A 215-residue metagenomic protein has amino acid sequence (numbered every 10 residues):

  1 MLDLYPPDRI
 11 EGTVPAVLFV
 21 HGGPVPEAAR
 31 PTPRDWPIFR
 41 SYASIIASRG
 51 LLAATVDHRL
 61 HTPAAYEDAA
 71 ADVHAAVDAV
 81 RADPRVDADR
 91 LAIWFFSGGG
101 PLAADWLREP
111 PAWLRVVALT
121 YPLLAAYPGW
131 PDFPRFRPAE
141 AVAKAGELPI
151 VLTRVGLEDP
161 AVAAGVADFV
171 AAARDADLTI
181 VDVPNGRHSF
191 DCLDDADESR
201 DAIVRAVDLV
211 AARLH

Functional and structural regions predicted by a protein language model:
M1-G12: N-terminal cap/lid segment of alpha/beta-hydrolase-fold proteins
T13-V25: Short beta-strand element of the alpha/beta-hydrolase
F19-H21, T120, V183: Alpha/beta-hydrolase
G23, L52, D57-H61, L123 (+1 more regions): Short beta-to-alpha linker loops that shape the active-site pocket of alpha/beta-hydrolase fold enzymes
P31-A54: Short amphipathic alpha-helix adjacent to the substrate-entry channel of hydrolases
H74-P138: Primarily recognizes the serine-hydrolase "nucleophile elbow" in alpha/beta-hydrolase and SGNH/GDSL folds
V116, Y121-D175: The feature captures the conserved acid-bearing segment of alpha/beta-hydrolase catalytic domains
A167, R174-H215: C-terminal catalytic histidine-bearing segment of alpha/beta-hydrolase fold enzymes
